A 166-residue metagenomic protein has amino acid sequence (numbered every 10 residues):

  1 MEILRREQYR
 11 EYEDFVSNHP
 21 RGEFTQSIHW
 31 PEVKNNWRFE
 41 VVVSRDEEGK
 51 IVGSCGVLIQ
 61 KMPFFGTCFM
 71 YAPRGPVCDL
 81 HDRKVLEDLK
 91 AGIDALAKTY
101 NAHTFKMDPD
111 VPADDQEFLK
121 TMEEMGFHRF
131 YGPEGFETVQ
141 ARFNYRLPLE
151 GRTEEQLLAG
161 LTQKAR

Functional and structural regions predicted by a protein language model:
M1-E7, M125-R166: Acyltransferase donor/substrate-recognition loop-hinge adjacent to the catalytic core
M1-I28, R166: Short amphipathic alpha-helix that is part of the acyltransferase structural core
R21, A102, F127-H128: Short aromatic/hydrophobic-glycine micro-motifs
P31-D110, E134: Conserved donor-binding loop and adjoining core beta-sheet/short helix segment in diverse acyl/aminoacyl transferases
R38, C68, E123, A141-F143: Residues that flank catalytic or metal-binding motifs in active/ligand-binding sites
T67-C68, R83, D115-K120, P133-E134 (+1 more regions): Short, conserved acidic/polar surface loops in the N-terminal third of protein domains
A102-K120, G132-R146: Short, glycine/charge-rich beta-strand/loop segments that flank catalytic centers and engage negatively charged groups
